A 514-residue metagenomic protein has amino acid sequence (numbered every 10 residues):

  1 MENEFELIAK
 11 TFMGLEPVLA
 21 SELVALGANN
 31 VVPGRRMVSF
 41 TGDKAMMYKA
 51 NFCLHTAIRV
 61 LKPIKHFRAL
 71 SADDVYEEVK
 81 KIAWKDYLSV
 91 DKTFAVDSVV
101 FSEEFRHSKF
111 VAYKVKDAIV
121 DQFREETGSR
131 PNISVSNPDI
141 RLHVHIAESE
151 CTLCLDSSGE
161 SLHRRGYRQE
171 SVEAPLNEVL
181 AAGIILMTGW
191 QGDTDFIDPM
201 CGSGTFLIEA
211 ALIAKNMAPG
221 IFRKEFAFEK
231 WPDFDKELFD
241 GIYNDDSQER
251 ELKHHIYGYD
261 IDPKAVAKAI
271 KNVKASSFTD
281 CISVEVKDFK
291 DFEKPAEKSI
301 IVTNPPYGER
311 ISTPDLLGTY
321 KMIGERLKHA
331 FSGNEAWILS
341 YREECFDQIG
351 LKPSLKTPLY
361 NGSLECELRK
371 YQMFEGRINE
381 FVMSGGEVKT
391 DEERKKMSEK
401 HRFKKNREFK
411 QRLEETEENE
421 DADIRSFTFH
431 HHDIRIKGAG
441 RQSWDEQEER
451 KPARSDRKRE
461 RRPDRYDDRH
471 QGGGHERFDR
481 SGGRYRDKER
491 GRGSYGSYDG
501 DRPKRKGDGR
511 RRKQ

Functional and structural regions predicted by a protein language model:
M1-E2, K370-Q514: Basic Arg/Gly/Lys-rich low-complexity intrinsically disordered segments
E2-P138, K396-S398, E408: Non-catalytic nucleic-acid substrate-recognition regions in nucleic-acid-modifying enzymes
E6, K10, G14, H255 (+3 more regions): Conserved Class I SAM-dependent methyltransferase catalytic core
A45-F52, E160-H163, R377-N379: Short, charged/polar, Gly/Pro-enriched secondary-structure boundary elements
F101-E104, E160-S161, P306-R310: A short, flexible beta-alpha/helix-coil linker loop
L153-M187: SAM-dependent Rossmann-like transferase core, predominantly class I methyltransferases with a strong bias toward
L176-K294, E309, L317: Conserved S-adenosyl-L-methionine
K298-N304: Short SAM/SAH-binding signature in class I
